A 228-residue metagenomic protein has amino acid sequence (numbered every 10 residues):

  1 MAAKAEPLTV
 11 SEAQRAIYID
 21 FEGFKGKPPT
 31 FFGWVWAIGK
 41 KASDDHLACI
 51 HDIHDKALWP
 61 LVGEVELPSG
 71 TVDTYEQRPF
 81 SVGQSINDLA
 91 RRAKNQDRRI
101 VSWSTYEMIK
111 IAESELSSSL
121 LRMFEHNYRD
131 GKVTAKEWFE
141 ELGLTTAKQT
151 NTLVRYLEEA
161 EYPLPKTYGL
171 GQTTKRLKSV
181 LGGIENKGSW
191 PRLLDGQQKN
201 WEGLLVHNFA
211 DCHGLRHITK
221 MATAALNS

Functional and structural regions predicted by a protein language model:
M1-A5, G188-P191: Short, motif-level signal for alpha-helix interfacial/capping segments enriched in acidic residues and aromatics/proline
A2-A93: Conserved RNase H-like, two-metal-ion catalytic cores of nucleic-acid enzymes
D20-E22, E107, D130, D211: Acidic active-site catalytic centers that drive phospho-/nucleotidyl reactions and related ester hydrolyses
K27, E137, I218: Active-site-proximal flexible loops/turns
D55-A160: Conserved DEDDh/DEDDy metal-dependent 3′-5′ exonuclease domain
Y156-S228: Acidic, Mg2+-coordinating catalytic module of metal-dependent nucleases/exonucleases that use a two-metal-ion mechanism
